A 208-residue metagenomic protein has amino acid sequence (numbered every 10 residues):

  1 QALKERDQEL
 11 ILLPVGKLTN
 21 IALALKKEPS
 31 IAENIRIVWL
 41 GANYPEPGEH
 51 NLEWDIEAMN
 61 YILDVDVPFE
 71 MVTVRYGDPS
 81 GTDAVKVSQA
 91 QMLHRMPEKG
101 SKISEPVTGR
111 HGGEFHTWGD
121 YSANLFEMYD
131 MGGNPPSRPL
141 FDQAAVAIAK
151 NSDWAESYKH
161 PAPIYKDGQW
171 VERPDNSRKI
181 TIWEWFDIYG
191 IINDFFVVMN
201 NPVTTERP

Functional and structural regions predicted by a protein language model:
Q1-P208: N-terminal acidic, glycine/proline-rich low-complexity segments
